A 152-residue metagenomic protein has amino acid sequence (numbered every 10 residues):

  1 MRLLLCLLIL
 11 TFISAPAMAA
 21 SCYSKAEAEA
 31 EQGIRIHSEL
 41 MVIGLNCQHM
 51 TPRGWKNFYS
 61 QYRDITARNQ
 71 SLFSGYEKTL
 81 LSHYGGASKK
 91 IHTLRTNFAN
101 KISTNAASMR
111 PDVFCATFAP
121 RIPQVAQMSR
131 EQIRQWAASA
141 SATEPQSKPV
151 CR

Functional and structural regions predicted by a protein language model:
M1-I9: Sec-dependent signal peptide recognition, specifically the positively charged N-region followed immediately by
C6, L45, P123: Residue-level marker of positions within ordered structural domains that often coincide with functionally constrained
S14-A17: N-terminal signal peptide c-region/cleavage motif recognized by signal peptidases
A19-K25: Cleaved targeting-peptide boundary
S21, Y62-R152: Compact alpha-helical subdomains of small soluble proteins
E29-N69: Early exported N-terminus immediately downstream of N-terminal targeting peptides
